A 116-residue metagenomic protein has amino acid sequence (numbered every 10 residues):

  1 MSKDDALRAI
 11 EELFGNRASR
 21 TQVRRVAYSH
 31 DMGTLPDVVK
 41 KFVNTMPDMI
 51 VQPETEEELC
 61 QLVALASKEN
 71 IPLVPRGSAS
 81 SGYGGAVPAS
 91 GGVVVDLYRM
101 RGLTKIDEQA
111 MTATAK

Functional and structural regions predicted by a protein language model:
M1-A64, S80-M111: N-terminal flexible segment immediately upstream of the FAD-binding catalytic core in FAD-dependent oxidoreductases
S67: Anion (oxyanion) recognition and catalysis
G77: A cross-domain feature marking catalytic cores of carbohydrate-active enzymes and several ubiquitous metabolic/repair
T114-K116: A generic, well-ordered mixed alpha/beta core segment in the N-terminal half of proteins
